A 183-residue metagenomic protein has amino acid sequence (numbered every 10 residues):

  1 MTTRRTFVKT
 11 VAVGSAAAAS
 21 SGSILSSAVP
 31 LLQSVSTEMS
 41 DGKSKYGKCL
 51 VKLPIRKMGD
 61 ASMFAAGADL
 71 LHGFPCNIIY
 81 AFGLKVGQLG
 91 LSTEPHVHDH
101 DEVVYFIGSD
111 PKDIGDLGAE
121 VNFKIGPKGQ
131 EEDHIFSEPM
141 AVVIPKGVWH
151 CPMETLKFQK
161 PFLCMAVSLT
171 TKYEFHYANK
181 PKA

Functional and structural regions predicted by a protein language model:
M1-S15: N-terminal secretory signal peptides and thylakoid transit peptides that target proteins across membranes
S21-I24: C-terminal segment of classical bacterial N-terminal signal peptides
A28-P95: A short, N-terminal "cap"/entry segment at the start of jelly-roll beta-barrel domains of the cupin/DSBH fold
L32-L50, T155-A183: Double-stranded beta-helix
D99-H100: Short coil-to-beta strand junction motifs in C2/discoidin
F106-S137, F175-Y177: A short beta-strand-loop-beta hairpin characteristic of the jelly-roll/cupin
H134-T155: Conserved metal-binding segment of the jelly-roll/cupin
